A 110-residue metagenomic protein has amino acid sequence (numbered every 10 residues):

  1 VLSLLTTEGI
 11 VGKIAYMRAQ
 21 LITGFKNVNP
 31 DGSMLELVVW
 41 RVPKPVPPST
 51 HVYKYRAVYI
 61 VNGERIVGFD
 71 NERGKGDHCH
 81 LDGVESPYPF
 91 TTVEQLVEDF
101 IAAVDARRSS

Functional and structural regions predicted by a protein language model:
T7-H78: The feature represents the first ordered module of a protein
V84-S110: Short, compact, well-ordered microdomains
